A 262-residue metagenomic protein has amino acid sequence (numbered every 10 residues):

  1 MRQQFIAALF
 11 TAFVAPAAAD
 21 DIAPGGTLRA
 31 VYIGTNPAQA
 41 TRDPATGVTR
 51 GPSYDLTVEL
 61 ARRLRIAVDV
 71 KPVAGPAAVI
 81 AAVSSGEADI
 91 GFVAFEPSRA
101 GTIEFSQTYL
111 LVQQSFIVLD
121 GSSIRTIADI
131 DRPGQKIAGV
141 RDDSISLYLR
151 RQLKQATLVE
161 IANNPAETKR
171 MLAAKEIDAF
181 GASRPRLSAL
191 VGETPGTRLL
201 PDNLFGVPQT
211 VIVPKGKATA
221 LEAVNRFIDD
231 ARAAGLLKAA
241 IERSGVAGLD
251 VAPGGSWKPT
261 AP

Functional and structural regions predicted by a protein language model:
D20-A94, R99, A234, R243: Extracytoplasmic small-molecule ligand-binding "clamshell" domains of the periplasmic binding protein/Venus flytrap
G34, L111-G121, R184, S188-D229 (+1 more regions): Periplasmic-binding protein-like
A40-P44, T57-A67, S106-Q107, I145-N163 (+1 more regions): Ligand-binding cleft/hinge of the Venus flytrap
V48-R63, A128-R132, D143, T210-L249: Extended ligand-binding regions for polar small-molecule ligands
Y54, V70-A81, I124-R125, V159-A174 (+1 more regions): Short helix-initiation/N-cap motifs at beta->coil->alpha
A77, V93-T102, Y148-R151, A173-F205: A ligand-binding cleft/hinge motif common to bilobed small-molecule-binding domains
V118-K136: Flexible hinge/capping segments at coil-to-helix
S144-N163, L199-L200, A231-P262: Ligand-binding clefts/hinges and TM-proximal coupling segments of bilobed small-molecule sensing domains
